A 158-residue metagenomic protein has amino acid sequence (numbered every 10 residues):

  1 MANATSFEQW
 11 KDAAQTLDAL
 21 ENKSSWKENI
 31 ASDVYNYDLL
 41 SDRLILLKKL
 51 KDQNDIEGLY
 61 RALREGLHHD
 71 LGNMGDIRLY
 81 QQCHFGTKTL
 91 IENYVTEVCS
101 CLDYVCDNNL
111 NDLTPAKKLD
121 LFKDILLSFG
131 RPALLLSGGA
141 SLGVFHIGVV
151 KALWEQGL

Functional and structural regions predicted by a protein language model:
M1-L158: Patatin-like phospholipase
